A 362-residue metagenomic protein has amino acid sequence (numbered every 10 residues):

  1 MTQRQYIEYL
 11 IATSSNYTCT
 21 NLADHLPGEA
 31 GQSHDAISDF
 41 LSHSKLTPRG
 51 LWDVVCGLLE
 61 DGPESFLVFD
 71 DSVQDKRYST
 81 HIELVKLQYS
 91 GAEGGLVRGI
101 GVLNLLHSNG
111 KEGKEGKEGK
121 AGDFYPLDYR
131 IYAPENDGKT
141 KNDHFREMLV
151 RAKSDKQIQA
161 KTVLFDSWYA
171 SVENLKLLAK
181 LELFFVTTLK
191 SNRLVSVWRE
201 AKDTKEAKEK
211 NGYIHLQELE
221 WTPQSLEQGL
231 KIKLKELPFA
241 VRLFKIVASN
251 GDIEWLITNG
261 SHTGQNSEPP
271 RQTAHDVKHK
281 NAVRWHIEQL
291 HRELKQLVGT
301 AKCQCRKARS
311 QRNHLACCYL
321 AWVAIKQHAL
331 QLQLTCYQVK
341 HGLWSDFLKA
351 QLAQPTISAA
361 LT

Functional and structural regions predicted by a protein language model:
M1-T47: Gly/serine-rich nucleotide phosphate-binding loop at the start of the catalytic core of nucleotide/ADP-ribose-handling
Q3, E8-I11, P63, Y78-T80 (+1 more regions): Single, function-defining residue in the core of a domain
I7, N16-C19, H34-I37, P63-V68 (+2 more regions): A common structural microfeature
T13-N16, G31, D35, R49 (+4 more regions): Generic alpha-helical scaffold signal
L26-A30, L59, K156, V298: A broad structural signal for alpha-helix termini and local helix breaks/kinks
D39-A121: Active-site-proximal, Lys/Arg-enriched surface segment that forms a nucleic-acid-binding/basic interface patch
